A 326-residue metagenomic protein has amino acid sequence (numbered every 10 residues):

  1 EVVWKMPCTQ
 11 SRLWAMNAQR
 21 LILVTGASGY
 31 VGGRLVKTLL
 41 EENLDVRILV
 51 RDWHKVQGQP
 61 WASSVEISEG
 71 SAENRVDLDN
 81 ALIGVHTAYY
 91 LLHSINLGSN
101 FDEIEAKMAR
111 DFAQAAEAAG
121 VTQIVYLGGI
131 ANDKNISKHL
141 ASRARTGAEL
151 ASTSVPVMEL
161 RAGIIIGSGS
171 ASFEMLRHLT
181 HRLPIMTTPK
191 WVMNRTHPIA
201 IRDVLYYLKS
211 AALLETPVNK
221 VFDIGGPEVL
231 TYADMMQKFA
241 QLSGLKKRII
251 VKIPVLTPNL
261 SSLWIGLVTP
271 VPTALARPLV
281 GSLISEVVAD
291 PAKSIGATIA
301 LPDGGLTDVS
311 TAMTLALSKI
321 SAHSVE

Functional and structural regions predicted by a protein language model:
Q19-E42: N-terminal Rossmann NAD(P)H-binding glycine-rich loop of SDR-like oxidoreductase domains
Q19-L21, S210-P278, D290-E326: Mid/C-terminal beta-alpha module of Rossmann-like enzyme folds, strongest in SDR-family dehydrogenases/epimerases
T25, L49, L91, I124-G129 (+1 more regions): SDR active-site strand-loop-helix element
L44-R51: Conserved glycine-rich Rossmann-like NAD(P)H-binding loop of the short-chain dehydrogenase/reductase
H54-A119, G129-N135: NAD(P)H-binding glycine-rich loop region in Rossmannoid oxidoreductase-like domains and their noncatalytic homologs
D102-A106, I136-A144, I166, S170-E174 (+3 more regions): Short-chain dehydrogenase/reductase
M108, A171-S172, W191-A212, K220-D223 (+1 more regions): Substrate-positioning beta->alpha
G128, A148-A171, M175-R182, T187-K190: Conserved beta-loop-beta element that borders a ligand/cofactor-binding pocket
